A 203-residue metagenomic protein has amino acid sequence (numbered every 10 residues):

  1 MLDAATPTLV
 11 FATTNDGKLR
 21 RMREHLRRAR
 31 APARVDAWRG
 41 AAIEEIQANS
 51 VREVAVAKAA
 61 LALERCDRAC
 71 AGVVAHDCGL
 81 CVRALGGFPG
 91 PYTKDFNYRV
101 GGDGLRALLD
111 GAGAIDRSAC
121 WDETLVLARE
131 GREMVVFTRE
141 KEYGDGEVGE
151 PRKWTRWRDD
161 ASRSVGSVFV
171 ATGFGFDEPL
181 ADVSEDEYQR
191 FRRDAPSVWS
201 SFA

Functional and structural regions predicted by a protein language model:
L2-V10, G17-E24, R28-A203: Anionic-ligand binding patches
